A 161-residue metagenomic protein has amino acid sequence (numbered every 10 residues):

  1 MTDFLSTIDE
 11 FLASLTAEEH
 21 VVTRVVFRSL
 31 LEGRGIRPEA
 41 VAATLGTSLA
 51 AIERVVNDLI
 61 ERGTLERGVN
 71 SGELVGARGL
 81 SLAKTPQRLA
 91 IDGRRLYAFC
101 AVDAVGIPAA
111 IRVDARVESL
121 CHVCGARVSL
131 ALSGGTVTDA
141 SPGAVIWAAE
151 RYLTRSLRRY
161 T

Functional and structural regions predicted by a protein language model:
M1-R24: Short alpha-helical segments that sit at the start of domains
L12-E19, V69-D92, G134: Short, cationic-aromatic polyanion-contact patches
A17, V21, I36, V102: Conserved active-site and cofactor/substrate-binding residues in soluble primary-metabolism enzymes
V25-S29: Short amphipathic alpha-helical elements of helix-turn-helix/winged-helix folds
L31-L45: Short acidic, hydrophobic short linear motifs in intrinsically disordered regions
G46-E61: Short amphipathic alpha-helical interaction segments
I60-S71: A short, conserved structural fragment
I91-T161: Mid-protein regulatory/catalytic core that forms ligand/cofactor-binding pockets and protein-protein interaction
